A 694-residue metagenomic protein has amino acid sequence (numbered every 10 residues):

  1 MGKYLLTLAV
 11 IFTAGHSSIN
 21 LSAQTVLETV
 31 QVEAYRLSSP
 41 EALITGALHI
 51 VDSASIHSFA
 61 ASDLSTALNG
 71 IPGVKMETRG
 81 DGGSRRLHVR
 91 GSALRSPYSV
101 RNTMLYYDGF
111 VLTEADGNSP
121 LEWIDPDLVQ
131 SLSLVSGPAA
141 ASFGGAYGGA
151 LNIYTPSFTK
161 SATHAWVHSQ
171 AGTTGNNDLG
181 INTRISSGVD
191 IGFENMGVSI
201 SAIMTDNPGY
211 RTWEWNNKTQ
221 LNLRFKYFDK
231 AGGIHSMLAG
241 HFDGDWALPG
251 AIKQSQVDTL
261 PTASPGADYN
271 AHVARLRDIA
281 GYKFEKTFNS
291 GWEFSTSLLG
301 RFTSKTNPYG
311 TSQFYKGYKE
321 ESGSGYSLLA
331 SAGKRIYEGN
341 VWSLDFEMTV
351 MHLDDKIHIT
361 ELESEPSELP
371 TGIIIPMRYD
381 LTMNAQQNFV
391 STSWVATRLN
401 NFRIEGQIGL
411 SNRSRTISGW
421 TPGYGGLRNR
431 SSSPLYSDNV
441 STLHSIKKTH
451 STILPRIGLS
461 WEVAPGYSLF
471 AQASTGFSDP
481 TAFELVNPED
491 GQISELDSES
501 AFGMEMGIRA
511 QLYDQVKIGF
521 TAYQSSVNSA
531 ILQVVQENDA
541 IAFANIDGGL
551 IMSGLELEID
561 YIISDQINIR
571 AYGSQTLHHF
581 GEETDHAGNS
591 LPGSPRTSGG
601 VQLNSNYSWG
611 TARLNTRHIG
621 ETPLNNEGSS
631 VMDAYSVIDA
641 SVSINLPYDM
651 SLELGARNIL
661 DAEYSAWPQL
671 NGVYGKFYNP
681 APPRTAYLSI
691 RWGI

Functional and structural regions predicted by a protein language model:
L64-S65, R86-R90, T103-Y107, S119-E122 (+3 more regions): N-terminal periplasmic accessory domains that precede and gate Gram-negative outer-membrane beta-barrel machines
S65-F110: Extracytoplasmic beta-strand/coil segments of soluble accessory domains associated with Gram-negative outer-membrane
F110-P138: Short acidic/polar hinge/loop motifs at secondary-structure boundaries that mediate gating or recognition
H168, E338, T397-N401, N412 (+5 more regions): Gram-negative outer-membrane beta-barrel transporters
D178-P249, A271-E293, A332, I336-N340 (+4 more regions): Transmembrane beta-barrel wall of Gram-negative outer-membrane proteins
R211-E214, F228, G232-G281, G300-G323 (+3 more regions): Flexible loop and strand-edge segments within Gram-negative outer membrane beta-barrel domains
D245-A247, A251-T259, H352-I373, S414-D438 (+6 more regions): Surface-exposed extracellular loop regions of Gram-negative outer-membrane beta-barrel proteins, predominantly
K283-T287, E293-N307, E462, S468-G476 (+4 more regions): Membrane-embedded beta-barrel scaffold of Gram-negative outer-membrane proteins
